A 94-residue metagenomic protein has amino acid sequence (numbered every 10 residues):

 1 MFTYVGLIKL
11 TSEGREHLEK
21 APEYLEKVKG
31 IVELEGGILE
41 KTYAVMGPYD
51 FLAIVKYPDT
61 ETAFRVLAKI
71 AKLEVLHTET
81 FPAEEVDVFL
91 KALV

Functional and structural regions predicted by a protein language model:
M1, I38, V55-Y57: A generic hydrophobic-segment detector
M1-E33, L90-V94: Short S/T/G/P-rich N-terminal loop/turn motif that feeds into the first structured element of a domain
Y4, E35, G47-Y49, E74-L76: A generic structural signal for short beta-strands and their flanking turns/coil linkers
V5-K9, Y43-T62, V66: Short, well-ordered beta-strand segments in beta-rich or mixed alpha/beta enzyme and ligand-binding folds
I8, E16, A44, E79 (+1 more regions): Flexible, active-site-adjacent loop/turn segments at secondary-structure boundaries
G36-Y43, H77-E79: A short linear hydrophobic-aromatic micro-motif
P48, V86-F89: A short acidic, often aromatic-flanked loop/helix-cap motif at beta-alpha or helix-coil junctions that lines enzyme
Y57-D87: An amphipathic, aromatic/His-enriched active-site/gating alpha helix that lines ligand/cofactor pockets
